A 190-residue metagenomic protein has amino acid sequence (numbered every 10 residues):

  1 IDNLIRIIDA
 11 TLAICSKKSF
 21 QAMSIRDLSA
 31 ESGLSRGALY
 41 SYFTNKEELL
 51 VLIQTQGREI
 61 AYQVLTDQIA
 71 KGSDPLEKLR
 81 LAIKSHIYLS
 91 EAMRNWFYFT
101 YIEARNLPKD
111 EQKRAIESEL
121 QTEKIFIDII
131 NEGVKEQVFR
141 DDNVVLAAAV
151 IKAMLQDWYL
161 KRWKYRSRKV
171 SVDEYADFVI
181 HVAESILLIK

Functional and structural regions predicted by a protein language model:
L4-D9, Y42-T66, R80: An amphipathic alpha-helix adjacent to DNA-recognition modules
R6, I14-E48, L52: Helix-turn-helix
A10-I14, L89, M154: Short amphipathic alpha-helical elements of helix-turn-helix/winged-helix folds
L52, D67-N95, A148-I151, A176: Hydrophobic alpha-helical connector segments
Q56-Y62, T66-D67, D110-E136, V145-A149 (+2 more regions): Amphipathic alpha-helical packing segments from all-alpha helical-bundle domains
E91-D110, R162: Amphipathic alpha-helical segments used for helix-helix packing
D128-N131, S167-K190: C-terminal peripheral helix-coil segments that are non-catalytic and often amphipathic
